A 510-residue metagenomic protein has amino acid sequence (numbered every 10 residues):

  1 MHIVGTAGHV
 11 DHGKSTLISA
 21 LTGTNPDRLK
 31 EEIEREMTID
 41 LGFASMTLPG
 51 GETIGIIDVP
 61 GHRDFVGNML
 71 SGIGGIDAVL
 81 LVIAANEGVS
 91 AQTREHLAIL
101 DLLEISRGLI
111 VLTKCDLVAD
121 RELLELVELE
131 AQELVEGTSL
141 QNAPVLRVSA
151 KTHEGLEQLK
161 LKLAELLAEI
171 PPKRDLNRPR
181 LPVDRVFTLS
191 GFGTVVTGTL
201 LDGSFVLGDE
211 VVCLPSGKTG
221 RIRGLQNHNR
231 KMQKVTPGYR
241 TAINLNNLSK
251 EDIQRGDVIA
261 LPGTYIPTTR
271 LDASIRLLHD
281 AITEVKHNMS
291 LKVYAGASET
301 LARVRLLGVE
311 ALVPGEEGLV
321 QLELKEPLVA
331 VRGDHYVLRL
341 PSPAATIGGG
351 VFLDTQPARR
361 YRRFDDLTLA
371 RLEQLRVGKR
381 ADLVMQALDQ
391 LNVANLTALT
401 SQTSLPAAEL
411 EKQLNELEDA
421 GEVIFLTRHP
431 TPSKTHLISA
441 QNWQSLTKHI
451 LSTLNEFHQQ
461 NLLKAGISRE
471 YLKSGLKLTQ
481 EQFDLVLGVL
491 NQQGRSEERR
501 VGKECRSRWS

Functional and structural regions predicted by a protein language model:
M1-V59: Conserved G1/Walker A P-loop phosphate-binding module
V10, M37-I39, S45-G50, S71-G75 (+3 more regions): Conserved catalytic network of the ASCE P-loop NTPase/AAA+ motor domain
T53, V59-D64, G74-E125: Conserved Switch II/interswitch segment of TRAFAC-class P-loop GTPases
H62-R63, N86-S90, I105, K114-A119 (+8 more regions): Conserved nucleotide-binding/hydrolysis micro-motifs of P-loop NTPases
A84-A85, L109-E125, L146-E154, N246 (+4 more regions): G-domain G4 guanine-recognition motif of GTPases
E125, E133-A281: Conserved catalytic-core segments of large NTP-driven translation/proteostasis enzymes
E210-L383, D484: Beta-strand/loop-dominated core regions that host nucleotide or nucleotide-derived cofactor-binding catalytic loops
T219, Q356-S510: C-terminal non-catalytic scaffold/interaction domains in large multidomain proteins
